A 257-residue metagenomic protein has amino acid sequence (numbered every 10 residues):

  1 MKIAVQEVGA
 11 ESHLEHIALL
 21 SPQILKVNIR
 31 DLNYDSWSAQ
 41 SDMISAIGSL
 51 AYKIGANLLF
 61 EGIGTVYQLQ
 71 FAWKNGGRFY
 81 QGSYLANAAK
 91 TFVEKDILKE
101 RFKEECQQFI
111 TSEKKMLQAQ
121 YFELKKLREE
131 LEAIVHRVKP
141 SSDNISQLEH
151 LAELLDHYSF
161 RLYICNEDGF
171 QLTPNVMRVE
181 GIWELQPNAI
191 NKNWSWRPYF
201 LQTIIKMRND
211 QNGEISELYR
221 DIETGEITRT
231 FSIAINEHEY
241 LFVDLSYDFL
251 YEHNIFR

Functional and structural regions predicted by a protein language model:
A4-E15, L20-S41, A46-L124, K139: EAL-family c-di-GMP phosphodiesterase catalytic domain
V8-G9, I24, G76-G77, P187-I255: Sensory/regulatory domains in signal-transduction proteins
K53, H157-S159, E237: Short, well-ordered loop/turn elements at secondary-structure boundaries
N87, T91-K103, E239-R257: Sensory coupling linkers of modular signal transduction proteins
R128, E132, S141-E153: Short amphipathic alpha-helical segments
A152-R208: Structured interaction and signal-relay segments at domain junctions
